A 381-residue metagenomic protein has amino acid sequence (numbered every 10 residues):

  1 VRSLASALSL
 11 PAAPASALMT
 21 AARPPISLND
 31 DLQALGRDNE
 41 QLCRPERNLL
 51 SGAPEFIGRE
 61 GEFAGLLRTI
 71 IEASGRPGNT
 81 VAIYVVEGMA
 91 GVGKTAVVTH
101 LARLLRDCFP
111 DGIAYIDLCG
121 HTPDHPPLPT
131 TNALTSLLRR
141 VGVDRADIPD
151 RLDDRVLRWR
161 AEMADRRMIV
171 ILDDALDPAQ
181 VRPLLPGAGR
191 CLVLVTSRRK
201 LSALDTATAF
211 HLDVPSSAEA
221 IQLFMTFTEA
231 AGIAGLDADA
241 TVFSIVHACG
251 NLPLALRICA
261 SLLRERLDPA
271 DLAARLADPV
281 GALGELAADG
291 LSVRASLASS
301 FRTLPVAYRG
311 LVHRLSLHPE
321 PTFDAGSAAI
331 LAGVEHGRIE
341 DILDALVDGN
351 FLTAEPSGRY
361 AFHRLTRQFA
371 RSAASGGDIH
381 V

Functional and structural regions predicted by a protein language model:
V1, S27, D348: Short, solvent-exposed alpha-helical "recognition" segments
R2-A17, R23-P25: DNA major-groove recognition helix of helix-turn-helix/homeodomain DNA-binding modules
S6, G36-V381: Aliphatic-rich helical/repeat scaffold segments used for oligomerization and domain docking
M19-P45: Short, charged recognition helix plus adjacent turn of helix-turn-helix-like nucleic-acid-binding domains
